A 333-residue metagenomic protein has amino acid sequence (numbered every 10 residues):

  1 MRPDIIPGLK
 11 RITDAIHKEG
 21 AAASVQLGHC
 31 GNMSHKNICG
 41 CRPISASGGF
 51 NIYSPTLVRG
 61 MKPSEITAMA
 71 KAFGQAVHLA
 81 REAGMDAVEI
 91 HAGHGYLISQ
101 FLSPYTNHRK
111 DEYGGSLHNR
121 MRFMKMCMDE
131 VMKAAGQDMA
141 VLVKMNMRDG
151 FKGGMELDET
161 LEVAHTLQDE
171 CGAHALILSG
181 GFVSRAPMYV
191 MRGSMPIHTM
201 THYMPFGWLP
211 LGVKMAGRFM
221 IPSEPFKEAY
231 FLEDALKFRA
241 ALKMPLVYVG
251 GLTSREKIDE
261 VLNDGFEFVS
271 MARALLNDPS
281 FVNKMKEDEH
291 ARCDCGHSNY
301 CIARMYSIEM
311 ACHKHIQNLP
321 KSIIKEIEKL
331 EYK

Functional and structural regions predicted by a protein language model:
M1-K333: Flavin-dependent oxidoreductase catalytic cores
